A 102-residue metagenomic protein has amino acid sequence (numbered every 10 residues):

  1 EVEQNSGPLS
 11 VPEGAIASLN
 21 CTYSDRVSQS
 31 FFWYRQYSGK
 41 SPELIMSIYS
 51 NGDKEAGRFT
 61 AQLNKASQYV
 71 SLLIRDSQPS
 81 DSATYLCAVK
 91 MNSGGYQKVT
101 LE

Functional and structural regions predicted by a protein language model:
E1-E102: Extracellular domains of the immunoglobulin superfamily
